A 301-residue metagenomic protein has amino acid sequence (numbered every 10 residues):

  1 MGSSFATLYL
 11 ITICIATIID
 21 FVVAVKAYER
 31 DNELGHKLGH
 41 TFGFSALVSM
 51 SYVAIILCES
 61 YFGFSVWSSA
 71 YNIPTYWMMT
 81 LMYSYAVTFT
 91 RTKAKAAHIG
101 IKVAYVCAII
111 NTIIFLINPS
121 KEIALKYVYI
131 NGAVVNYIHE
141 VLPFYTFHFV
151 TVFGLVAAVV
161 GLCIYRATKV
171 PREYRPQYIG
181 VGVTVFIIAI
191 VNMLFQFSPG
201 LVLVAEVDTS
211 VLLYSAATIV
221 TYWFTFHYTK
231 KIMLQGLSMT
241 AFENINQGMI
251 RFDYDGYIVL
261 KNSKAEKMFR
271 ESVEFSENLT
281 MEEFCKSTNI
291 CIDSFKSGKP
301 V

Functional and structural regions predicted by a protein language model:
M1, V128-F144: Juxtamembrane membrane-water interface segments that cap and precede transmembrane helices
G2-I18, N32-N118, Y145-F153, V204-S215: Individual alpha-helical transmembrane segments in multi-pass integral membrane proteins
A6, A167, P171-T240: Interfacial "cap-and-anchor" motif at the non-cytosolic start of specific transmembrane alpha-helices
V25-S51, S69, G100-V106, V141-F197: Alpha-helical transmembrane segments of multi-pass integral membrane proteins
L116-I130: Membrane-helix interface motif
Y228-L260, A265: Sensory modules in modular signal-transduction proteins
A265-S276: PAS/PAS-like sensory domain cap-loop motif
S276-V301: Terminal output helix/cap of sensory domains in signal transduction proteins
